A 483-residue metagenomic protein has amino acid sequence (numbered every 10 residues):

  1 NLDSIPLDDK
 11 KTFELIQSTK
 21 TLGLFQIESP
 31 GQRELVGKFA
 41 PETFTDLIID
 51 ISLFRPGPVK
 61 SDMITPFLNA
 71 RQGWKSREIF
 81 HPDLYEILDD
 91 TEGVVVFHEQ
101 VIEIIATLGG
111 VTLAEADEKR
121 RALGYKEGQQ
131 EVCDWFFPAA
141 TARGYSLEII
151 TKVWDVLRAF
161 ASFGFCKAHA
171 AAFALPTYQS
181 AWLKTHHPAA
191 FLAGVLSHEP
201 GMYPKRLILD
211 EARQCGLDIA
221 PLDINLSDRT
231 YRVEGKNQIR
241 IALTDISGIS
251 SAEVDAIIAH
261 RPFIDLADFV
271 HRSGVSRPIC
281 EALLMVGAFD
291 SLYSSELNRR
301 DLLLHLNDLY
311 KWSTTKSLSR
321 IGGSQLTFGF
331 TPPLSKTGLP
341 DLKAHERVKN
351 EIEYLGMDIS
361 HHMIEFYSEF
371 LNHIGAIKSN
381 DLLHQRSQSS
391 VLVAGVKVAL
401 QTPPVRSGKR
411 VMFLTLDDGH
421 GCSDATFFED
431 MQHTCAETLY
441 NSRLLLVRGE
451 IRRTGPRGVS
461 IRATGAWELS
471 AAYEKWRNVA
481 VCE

Functional and structural regions predicted by a protein language model:
N1-E483: Noncatalytic, beta-rich nucleic-acid-contacting surfaces in large DNA/RNA-processing enzymes
